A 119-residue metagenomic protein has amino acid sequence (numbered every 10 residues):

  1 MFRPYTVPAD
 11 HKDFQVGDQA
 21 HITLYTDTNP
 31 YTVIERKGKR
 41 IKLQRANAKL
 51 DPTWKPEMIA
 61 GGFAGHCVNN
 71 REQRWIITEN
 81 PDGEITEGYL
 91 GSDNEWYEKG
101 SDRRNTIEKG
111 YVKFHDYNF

Functional and structural regions predicted by a protein language model:
M1-P30, R40-F119: Mixed-charge, low-complexity intrinsically disordered regions
